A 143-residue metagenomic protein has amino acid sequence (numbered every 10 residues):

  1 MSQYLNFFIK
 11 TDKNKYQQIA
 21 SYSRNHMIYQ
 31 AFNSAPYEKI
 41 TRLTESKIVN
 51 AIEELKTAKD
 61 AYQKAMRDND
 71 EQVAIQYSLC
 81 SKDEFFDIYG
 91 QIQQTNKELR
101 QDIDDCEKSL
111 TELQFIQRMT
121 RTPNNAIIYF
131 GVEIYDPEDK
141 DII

Functional and structural regions predicted by a protein language model:
M1-I143: Acidic (Asp/Glu-rich) sequence patches and key acidic residues that form negatively charged surfaces used
